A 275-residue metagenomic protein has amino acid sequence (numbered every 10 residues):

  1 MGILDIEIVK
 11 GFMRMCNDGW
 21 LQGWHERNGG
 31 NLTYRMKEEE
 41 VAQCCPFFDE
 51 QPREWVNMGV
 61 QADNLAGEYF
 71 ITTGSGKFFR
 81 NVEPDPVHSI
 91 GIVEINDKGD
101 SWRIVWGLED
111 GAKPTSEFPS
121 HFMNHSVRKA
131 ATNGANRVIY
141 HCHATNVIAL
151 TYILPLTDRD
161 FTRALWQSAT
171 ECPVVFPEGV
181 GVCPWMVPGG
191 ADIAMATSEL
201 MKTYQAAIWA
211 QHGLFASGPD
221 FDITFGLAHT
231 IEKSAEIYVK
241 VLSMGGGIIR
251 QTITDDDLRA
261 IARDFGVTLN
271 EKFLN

Functional and structural regions predicted by a protein language model:
M1-N275: Glycine-rich flexible loops
